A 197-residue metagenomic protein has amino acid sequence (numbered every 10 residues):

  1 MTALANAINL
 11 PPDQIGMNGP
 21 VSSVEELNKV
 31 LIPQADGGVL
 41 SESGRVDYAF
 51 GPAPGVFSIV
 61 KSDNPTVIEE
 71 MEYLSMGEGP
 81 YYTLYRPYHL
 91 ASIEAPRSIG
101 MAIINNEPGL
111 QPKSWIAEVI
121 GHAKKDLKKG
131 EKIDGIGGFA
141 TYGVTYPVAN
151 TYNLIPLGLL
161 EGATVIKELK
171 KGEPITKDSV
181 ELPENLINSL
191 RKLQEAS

Functional and structural regions predicted by a protein language model:
M1-S197: C-terminal catalytic/substrate-binding lobe primarily of soluble NAD(P)-dependent oxidoreductases
